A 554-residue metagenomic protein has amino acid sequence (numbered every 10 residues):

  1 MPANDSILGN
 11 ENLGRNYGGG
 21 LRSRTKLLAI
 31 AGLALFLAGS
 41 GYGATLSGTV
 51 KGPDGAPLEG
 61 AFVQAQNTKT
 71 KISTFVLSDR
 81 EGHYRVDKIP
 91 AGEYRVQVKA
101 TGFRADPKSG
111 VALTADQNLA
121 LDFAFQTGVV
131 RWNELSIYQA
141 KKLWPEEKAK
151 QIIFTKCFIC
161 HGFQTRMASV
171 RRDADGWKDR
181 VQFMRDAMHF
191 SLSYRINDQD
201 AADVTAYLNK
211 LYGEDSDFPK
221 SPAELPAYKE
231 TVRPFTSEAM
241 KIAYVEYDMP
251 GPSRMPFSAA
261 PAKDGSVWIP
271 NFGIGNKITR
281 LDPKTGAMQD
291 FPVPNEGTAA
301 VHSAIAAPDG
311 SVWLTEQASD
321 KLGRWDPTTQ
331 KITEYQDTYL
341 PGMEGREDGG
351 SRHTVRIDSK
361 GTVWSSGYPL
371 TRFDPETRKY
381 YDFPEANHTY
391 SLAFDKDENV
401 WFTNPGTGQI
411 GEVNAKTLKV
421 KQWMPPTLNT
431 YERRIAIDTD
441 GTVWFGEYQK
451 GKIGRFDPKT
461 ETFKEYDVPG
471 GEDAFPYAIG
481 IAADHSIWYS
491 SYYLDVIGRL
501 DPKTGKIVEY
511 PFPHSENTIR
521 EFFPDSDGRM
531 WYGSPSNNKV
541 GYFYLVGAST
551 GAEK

Functional and structural regions predicted by a protein language model:
T49-L58: Structural motif
T68-H83: Short, acidic Ser/Thr/Gly-rich low-complexity loop/linker segments typical of extracellular and cell-surface proteins
G92-G102: A short, solvent-exposed beta-strand micro-motif common in secreted/extracellular proteins
A112-L135: Extracellular beta-sheet/turn segments enriched in Thr/Pro/Gly and aliphatic residues
I153-Q164, V204, L208, I278: The canonical Cys-X-X-Cys-His
P252-D264, E296-D309, L340-K360, A386-D397 (+3 more regions): Beta-rich, blade/repeat-based domains predominating in secreted/periplasmic proteins but also intracellular
V267-G273, V312-A318, V363-Y368, V400-G406 (+3 more regions): Conserved beta-strand positions in repeat-built beta-propeller and related beta-rich domains
E516-K554: Blade-level signature of beta-propeller repeat domains, shared across WD40, Kelch, NHL, RCC1 and BNR/Asp-box propellers
